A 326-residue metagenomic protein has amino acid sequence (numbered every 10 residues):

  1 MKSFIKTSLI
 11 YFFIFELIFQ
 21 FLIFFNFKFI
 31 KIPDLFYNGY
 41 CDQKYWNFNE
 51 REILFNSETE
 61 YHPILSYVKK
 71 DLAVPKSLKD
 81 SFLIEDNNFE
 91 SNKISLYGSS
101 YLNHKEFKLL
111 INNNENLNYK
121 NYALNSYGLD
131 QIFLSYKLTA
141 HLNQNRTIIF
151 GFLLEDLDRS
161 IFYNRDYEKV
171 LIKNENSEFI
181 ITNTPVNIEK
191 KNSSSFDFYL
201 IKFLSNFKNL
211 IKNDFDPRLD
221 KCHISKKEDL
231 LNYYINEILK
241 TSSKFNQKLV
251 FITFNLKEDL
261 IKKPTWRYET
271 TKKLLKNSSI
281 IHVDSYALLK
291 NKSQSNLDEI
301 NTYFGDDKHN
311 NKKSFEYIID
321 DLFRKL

Functional and structural regions predicted by a protein language model:
K6-I23: Hydrophobic membrane-insertion alpha-helices, especially the h-region of bacterial N-terminal signal peptides
F27-N114, K292, N301: Membrane/wall-proximal cationic-aromatic binding patches
S95, Y101-E189, H309: Conserved SGNH/GDSL esterase-like catalytic core that processes O-acyl groups on lipids and polysaccharides
S99, I132, I148, S242 (+2 more regions): Generic structural signal for small/hydrophobic residues in well-ordered secondary structure, especially within
L117, Q144-I148, S243-L249, S278-I280: Loop/turn elements at helix/coil->beta-strand transitions in domains of secreted/extracellular proteins
L129, F133, E228, N232 (+1 more regions): Short, amphipathic alpha-helical "lid/cap" segments that border enzyme active or binding sites
E155-K272, S285-N291: Serine-dependent acyl-ester chemistry module
E258-L326: Catalytic His-Asp segment of secreted/periplasmic serine-dependent ester chemistry enzymes
